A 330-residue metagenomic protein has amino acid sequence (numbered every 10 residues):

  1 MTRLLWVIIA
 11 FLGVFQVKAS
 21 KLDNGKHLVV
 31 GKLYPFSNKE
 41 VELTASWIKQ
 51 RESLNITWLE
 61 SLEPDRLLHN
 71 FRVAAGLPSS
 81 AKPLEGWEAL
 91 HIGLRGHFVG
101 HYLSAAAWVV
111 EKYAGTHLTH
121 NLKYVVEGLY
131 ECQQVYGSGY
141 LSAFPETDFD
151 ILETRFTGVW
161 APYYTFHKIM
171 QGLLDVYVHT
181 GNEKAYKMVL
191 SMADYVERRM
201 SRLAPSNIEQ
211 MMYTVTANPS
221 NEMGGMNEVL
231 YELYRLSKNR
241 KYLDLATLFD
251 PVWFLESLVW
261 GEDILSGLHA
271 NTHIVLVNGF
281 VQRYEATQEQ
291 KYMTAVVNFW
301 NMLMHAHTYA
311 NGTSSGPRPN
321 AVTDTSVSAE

Functional and structural regions predicted by a protein language model:
R3, A19-E330: Glycan-recognition and catalytic cores of secretory/periplasmic carbohydrate-active enzymes
R3-V17: Cleavable N-terminal signal peptides of Sec/SRP-targeted secreted and luminal proteins
